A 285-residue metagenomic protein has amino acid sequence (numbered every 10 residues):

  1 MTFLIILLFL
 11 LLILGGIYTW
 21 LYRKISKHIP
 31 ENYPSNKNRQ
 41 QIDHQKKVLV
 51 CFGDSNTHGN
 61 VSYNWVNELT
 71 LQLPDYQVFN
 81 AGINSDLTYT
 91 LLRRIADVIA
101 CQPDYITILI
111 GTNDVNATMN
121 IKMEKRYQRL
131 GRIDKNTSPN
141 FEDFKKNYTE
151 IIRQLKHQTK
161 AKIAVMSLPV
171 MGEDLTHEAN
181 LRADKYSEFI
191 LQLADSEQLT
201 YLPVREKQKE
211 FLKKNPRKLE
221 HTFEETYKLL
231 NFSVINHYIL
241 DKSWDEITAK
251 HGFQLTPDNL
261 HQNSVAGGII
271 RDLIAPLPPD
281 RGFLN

Functional and structural regions predicted by a protein language model:
M1-F9: Feature marks short, highly hydrophobic, charge-poor N-terminal signal-anchor/signal peptide-like helices that anchor
T2, F79-G82, V170-M171, Y186-S187: Extended alpha-helical regions
L10-T19: Alpha-helical transmembrane segments
Y18-Y105, P279: Serine-esterase "nucleophile elbow" of acetyl-processing enzymes
D43, L71, T90-N285: Alpha-helical cap/lid subdomain in secreted, periplasmic, or secretory-pathway luminal O-acyl-processing enzymes
